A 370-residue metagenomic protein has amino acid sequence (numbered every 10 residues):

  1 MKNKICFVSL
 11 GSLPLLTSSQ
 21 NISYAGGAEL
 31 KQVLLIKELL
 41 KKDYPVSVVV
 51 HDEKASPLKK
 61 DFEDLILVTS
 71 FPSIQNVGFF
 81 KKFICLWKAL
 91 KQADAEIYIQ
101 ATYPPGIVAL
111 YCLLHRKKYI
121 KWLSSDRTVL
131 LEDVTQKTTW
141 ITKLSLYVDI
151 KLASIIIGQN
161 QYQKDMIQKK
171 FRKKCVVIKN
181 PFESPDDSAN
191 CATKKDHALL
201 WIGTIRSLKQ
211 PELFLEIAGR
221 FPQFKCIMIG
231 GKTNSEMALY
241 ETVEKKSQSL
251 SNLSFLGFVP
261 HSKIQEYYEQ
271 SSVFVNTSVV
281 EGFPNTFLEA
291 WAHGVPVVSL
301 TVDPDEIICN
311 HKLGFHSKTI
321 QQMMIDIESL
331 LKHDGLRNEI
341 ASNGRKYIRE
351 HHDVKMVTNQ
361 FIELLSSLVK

Functional and structural regions predicted by a protein language model:
K4-V8, I157, C191-K209, L215-G219 (+1 more regions): Conserved donor-binding/catalytic core segment of Leloir-type glycosyltransferases
L34, W87, K91, L114 (+1 more regions): Membrane-proximal helix-turn-helix segments that form the acceptor-binding/catalytic region of lipid-linked
V77, K81, K118, V129-V148 (+1 more regions): Nucleotide-sugar donor phosphate/pyrophosphate-binding loop at the beta->alpha transition of glycosyltransferases
L90, F258-V259, E266-S271: Short alpha-helical donor nucleotide-sugar binding micro-motif in glycosyltransferases
E96-K117, K121-T128: An aromatic- and histidine-rich active-site surface loop
I202, K225-E241, G257-F258: Glycosyltransferase donor-sugar binding loop
V279: Aromatic "clamp/platform" in nucleotide-sugar-dependent glycosyltransferases that forms part of the donor/acceptor
P296-S299: Short hydrophobic beta-strand element within catalytic cores of glycosyltransferases and related nucleotide-activated
